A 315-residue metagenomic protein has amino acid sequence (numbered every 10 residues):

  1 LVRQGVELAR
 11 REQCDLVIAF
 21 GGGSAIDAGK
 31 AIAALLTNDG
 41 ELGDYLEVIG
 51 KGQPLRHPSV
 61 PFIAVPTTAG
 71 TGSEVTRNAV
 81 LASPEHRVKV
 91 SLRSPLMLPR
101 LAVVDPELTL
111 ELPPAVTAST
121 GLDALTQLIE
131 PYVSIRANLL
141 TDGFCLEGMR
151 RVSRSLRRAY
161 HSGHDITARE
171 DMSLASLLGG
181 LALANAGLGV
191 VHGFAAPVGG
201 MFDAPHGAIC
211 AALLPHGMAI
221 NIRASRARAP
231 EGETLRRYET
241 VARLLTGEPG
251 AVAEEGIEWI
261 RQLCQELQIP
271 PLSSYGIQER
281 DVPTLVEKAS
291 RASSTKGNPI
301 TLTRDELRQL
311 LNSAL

Functional and structural regions predicted by a protein language model:
L1-E107: Glycine/threonine-rich beta-strand-loop-alpha-helix active-site module that forms ligand/phosphate-binding
R3-V6, K30-A33, L122-E130, L146-R157 (+10 more regions): Predominant activation on well-ordered alpha-helical scaffold segments within soluble catalytic domains
G70, L177-C210, A292-G297: Glycine-rich phosphate/pyrophosphate-binding beta-alpha loops
V75-A186: Carboxylate- and glycine-rich phosphate/diphosphate-binding segment that chelates Mg2+/Mn2+
I135-F144, A159-D171, A186-V191, R228-E231 (+4 more regions): Flexible, glycine/charged-enriched surface loops at secondary-structure junctions
M201-A204, A208-D281: Gly/Pro-rich interdomain helix-loop hinge
E279-L315: Short, amphipathic C-terminal "tail helix"
